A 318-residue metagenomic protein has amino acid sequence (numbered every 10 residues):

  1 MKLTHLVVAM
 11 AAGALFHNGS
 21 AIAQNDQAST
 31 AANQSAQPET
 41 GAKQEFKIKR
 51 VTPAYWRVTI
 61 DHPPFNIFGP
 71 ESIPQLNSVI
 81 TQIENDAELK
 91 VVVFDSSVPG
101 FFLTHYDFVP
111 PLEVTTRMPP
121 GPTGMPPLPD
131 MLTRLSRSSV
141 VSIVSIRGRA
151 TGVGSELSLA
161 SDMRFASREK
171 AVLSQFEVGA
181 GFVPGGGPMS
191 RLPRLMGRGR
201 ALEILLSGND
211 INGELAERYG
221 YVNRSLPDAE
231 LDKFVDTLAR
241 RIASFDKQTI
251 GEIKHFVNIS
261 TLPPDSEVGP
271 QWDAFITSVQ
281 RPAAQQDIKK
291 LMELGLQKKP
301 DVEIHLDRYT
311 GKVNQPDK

Functional and structural regions predicted by a protein language model:
L3-G19: Gram-negative bacterial Sec-dependent N-terminal signal peptides
A23-D95, K318: Conserved CoA-thioester-binding segment of acyl-CoA-metabolizing enzymes
Q24-P53, P99, G208, N212-G213 (+2 more regions): C-terminal alpha-helix plus adjacent terminal tail
V58, F94, D107, L157-L159 (+3 more regions): Hydrophobic/aromatic residues within transmembrane alpha-helices of multi-pass small-molecule transporters
E71-Q75, P127, R134, F234 (+1 more regions): Charged catalytic carboxylate motif
V79-Q82, P127-V140: Catalytic-core regions built around general acid/base machinery
S96-M131, A150, G181: Glycine- (often His-adjacent) and acidic-residue-rich active-site loop that binds/positions the CoA thioester
T133-K247: Crotonase-fold acyl-CoA enzyme core
